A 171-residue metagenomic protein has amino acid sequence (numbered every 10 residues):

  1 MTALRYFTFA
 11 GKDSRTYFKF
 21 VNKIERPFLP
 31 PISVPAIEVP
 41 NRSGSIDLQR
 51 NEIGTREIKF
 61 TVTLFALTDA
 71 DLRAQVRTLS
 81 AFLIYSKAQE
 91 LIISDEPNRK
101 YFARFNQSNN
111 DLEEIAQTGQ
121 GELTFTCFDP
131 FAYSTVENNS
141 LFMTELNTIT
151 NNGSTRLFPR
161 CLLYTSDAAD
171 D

Functional and structural regions predicted by a protein language model:
M1-V39: Polar/acidic, low-complexity leader/linker segments enriched in S/T/G and N/D
L4-F9, Q89-L91, S166: Short polybasic amphipathic segments
P35, R42-Q49, T78-L79: Short secondary-structure capping/turn segments at boundaries of alpha-helices and beta-strands
S45-A70, Q117-F131: Oligomerization/assembly interface segments of phage tail-like spikes and tubes
T61-P97: Long, hydrophobic/aromatic-enriched structural stretches that serve as scaffold segments
Y85-P130: Short beta-strand and beta-hairpin "edge-sheet" elements
I115-Q120, T124-L163: Surface-exposed beta-loop interaction hotspot
Y164-D171: Conserved small/polar residues in nucleotide/adenosyl-binding loops
